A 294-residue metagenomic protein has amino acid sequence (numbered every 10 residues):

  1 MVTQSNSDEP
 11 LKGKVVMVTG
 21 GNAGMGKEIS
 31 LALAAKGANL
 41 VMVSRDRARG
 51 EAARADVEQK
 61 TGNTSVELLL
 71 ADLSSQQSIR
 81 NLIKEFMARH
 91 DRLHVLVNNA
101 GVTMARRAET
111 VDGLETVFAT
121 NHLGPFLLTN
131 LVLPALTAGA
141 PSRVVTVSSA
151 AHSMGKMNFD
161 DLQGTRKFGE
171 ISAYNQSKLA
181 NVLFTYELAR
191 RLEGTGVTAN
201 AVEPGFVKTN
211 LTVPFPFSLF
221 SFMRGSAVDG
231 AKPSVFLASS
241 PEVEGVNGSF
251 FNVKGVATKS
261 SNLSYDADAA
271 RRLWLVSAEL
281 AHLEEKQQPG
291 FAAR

Functional and structural regions predicted by a protein language model:
M1-N210, L280-L283, Q287-A293: Rossmann-fold NAD(P)H-dependent dehydrogenase/reductase core
M42, A71, F222, N262-Y265: Pocket-edge positions in alpha/beta enzyme catalytic cores
S75, D161, S239-S240, D266: Polar helix-capping/helix-linker motif
A105-R106, K259-L263: A generic structural signal for short coil/turn motifs at secondary-structure boundaries
D160-F168, V213-S221, K254-T258: Short glycine/proline- and charge-enriched loop/turn segments that cap or connect secondary-structure elements
S177, A201, S221-K259, A267-L275: C-terminal helical subdomain
